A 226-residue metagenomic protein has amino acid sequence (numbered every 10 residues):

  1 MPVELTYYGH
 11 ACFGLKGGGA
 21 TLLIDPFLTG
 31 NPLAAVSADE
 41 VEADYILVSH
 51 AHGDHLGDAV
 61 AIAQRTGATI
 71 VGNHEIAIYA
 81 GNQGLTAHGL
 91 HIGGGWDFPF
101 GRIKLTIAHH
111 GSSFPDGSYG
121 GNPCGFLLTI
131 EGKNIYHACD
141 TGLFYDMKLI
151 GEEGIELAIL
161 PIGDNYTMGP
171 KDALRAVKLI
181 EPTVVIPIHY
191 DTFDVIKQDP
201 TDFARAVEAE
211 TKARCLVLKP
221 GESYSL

Functional and structural regions predicted by a protein language model:
M1-T21, L28-N31, D97, K104 (+2 more regions): Zn-dependent metallo-beta-lactamase
E4, Q64-T69, K133-I135: Short active-site oxyanion
G14-H52, G57-A61, E75, G111-Y119 (+1 more regions): Pre-active-site segment of Zn-dependent metallo-hydrolases
L23-P26, A43-A51, V71-H74, I135-C139 (+3 more regions): Active-site neighborhood of phospho(di)ester-bond hydrolases with catalytic His/Asp-centered motifs
G30-N31, H52-G57, A77-A80, G94-D97 (+5 more regions): Active-site environment of divalent metal-dependent phosphoester hydrolases
S49, G57-F114: Glycine/small-residue-rich loop that forms an oxyanion/phosphate-binding "nest" at active or ligand-binding sites
T69, G81-G94, L174, K178-L226: Binuclear metal-ion centers of metallo-dependent hydrolases, dominated by the metallo-beta-lactamase
S113-L179: Active-site-proximal loop/helix segments of hydrolase catalytic cores
